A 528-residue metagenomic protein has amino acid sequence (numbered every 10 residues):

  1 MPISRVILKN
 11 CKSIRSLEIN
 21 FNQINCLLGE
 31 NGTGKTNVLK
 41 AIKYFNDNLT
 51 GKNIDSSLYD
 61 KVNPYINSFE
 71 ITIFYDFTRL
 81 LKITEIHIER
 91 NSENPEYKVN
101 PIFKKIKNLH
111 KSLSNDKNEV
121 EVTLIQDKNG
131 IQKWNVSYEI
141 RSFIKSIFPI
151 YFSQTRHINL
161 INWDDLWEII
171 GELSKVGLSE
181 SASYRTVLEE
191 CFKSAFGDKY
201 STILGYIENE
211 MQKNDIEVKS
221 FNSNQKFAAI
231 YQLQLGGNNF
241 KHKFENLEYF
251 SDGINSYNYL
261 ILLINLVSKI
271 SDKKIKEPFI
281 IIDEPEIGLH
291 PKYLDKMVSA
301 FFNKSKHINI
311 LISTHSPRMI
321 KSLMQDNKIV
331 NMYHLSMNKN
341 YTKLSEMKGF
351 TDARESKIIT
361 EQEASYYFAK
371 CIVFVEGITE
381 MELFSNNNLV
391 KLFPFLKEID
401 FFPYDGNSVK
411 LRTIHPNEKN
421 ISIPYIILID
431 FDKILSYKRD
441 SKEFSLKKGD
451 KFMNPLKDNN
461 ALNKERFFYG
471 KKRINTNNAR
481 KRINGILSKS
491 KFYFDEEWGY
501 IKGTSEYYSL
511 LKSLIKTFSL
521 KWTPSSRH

Functional and structural regions predicted by a protein language model:
M1-N53, Q234-S365, M381: Switch/communication elements of ASCE P-loop NTPase nucleotide-binding domains
K40-K98: Conserved P-loop NTP-binding catalytic core
I54-Y59, K128-F143, M297, R318 (+1 more regions): Short alpha-helical segments and helix-capping/turn motifs at coil-helix boundaries
H87-S183, F395-K397: Electropositive, glycine-dotted interaction segments that contact anionic polymers or phosphate-rich ligands
I131, N159-F279: Extended helical coiled-coil dimerization/tether regions that scaffold and oligomerize large DNA-maintenance assemblies
P149, P278-F279, C371, Y425: The start of beta-strands in P-loop NTPase/AAA+ ATPase cores
K306, R318-K433: RecA-like P-loop NTPase motor core
L428-H528: Activity-critical C-terminal alpha-helical subdomain
